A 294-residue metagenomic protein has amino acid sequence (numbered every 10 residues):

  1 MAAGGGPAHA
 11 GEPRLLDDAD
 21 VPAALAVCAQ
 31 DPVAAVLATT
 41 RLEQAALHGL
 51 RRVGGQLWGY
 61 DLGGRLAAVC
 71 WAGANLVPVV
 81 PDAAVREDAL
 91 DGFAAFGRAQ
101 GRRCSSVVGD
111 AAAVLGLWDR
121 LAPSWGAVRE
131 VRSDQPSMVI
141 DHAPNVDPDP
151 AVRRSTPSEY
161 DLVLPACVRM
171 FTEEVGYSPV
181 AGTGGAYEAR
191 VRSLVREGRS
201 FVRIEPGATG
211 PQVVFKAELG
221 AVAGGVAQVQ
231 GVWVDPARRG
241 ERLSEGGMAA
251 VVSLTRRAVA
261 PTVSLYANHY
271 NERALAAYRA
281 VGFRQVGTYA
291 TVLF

Functional and structural regions predicted by a protein language model:
M1-A38, A143-V180: Short amphipathic alpha-helix that is part of the acyltransferase structural core
A2, L62-L66, W71-P150, V292: Acyl-donor-binding surface of acyltransferase catalytic domains
L15-L16, L25-P32, T39-Q100, S106 (+1 more regions): Conserved donor-binding loop and adjoining core beta-sheet/short helix segment in diverse acyl/aminoacyl transferases
G63-G64, W71-N75, A143, V175-G176 (+2 more regions): Acetyl-CoA-dependent GNAT
R86-F96, Q230-P236, G240-R257, L275-A280: Conserved acetyl-CoA-binding loop-helix of GNAT-fold acetyltransferases
G101-A111, V226, T255-A267, Y289: Conserved GNAT acetyl-CoA-binding A-motif
V108-V114, P236, L265-L275, V292-F294: Conserved beta-strand-loop-alpha-helix junction that forms the acyl-donor binding cleft
A112-E130, E245, H269-G287: Conserved active-site alpha-helix within GNAT-family acetyltransferase domains
